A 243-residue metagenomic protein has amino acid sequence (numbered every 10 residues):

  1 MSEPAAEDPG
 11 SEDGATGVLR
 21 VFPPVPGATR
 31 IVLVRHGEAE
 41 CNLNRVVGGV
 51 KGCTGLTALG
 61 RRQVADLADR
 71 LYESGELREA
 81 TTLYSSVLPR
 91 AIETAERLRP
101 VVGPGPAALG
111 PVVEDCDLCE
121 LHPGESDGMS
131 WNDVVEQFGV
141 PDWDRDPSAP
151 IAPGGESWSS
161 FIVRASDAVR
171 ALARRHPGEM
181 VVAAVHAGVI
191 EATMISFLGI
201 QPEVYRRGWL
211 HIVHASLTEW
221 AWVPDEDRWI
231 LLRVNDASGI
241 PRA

Functional and structural regions predicted by a protein language model:
M1-R30, L67, L121-N132, I195-A243: Acidic, low-complexity terminal tails and accessory targeting/binding regions of phosphate-metabolizing enzymes
E3-A6, E12-V21, V25-P26, D66-P141: Phosphate-coordination/substrate-recognition cap region in phosphate-metabolizing enzymes
A28-C41, V134-W143: Short coil-to-beta-strand
I31, T81, L172, E179-G188: Generic beta-sheet signal
R35-E93, R97-L98, I151-S166: Loop-to-helix element that buttresses phosphate recognition and phosphoryl-transfer chemistry
G37, S85-L88, D117, A183-G188 (+1 more regions): Short, well-ordered beta-to-alpha junction loops that form the rim of enzyme active sites and present histidine/acidic
R70, R97-V101, A171, R175 (+1 more regions): Active-site catalytic microenvironments for nucleophilic, acid-base chemistry
P141-S157, S238-A243: Extended, charge-rich low-complexity interaction segments
